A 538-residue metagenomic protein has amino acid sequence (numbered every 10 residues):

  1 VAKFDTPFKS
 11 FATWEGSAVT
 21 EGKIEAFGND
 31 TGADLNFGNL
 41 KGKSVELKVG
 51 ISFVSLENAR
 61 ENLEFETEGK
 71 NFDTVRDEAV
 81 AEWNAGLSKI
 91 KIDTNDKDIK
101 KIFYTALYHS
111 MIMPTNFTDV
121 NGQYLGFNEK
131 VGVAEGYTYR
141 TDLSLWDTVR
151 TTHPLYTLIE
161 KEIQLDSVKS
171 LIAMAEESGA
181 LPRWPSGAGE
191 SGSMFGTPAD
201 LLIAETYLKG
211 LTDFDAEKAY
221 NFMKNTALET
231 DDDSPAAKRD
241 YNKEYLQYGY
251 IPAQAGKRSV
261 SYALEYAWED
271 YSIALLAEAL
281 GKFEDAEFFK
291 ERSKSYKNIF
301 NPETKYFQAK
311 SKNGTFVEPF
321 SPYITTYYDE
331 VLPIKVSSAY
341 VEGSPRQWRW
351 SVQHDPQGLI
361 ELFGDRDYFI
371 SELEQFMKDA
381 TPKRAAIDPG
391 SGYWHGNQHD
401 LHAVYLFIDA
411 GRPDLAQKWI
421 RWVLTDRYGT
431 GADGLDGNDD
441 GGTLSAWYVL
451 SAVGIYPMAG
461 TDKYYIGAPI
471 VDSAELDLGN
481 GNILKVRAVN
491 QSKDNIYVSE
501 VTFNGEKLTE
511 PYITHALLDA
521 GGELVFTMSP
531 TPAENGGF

Functional and structural regions predicted by a protein language model:
V1-Y139, A173, A180-R183, T212-D213 (+3 more regions): Acidic/polar, glycine-enriched structural segments that form the non-catalytic walls/loops of the carbohydrate-binding
F27-G28, D93, T141-D142, V149-P154 (+3 more regions): A conserved hydrophobic secondary-structure block that centers on an alpha-helix together with its immediately flanking
N29-N36, L87-T94, R150-H153, S186-E190 (+3 more regions): Short alpha-helical segments and helix-capping/turn motifs at coil-helix boundaries
K41-K43, D414, I466-F538: Beta-rich accessory regions
Q123-L125, S167-A173, L181-S186, Y306-K312: Short, glycine/acidic-rich hinge or "gate" loops at secondary-structure transitions that mediate conformational
E135-R150, L158-I159, D200, G210-K485 (+2 more regions): Active-site core of glycosidic bond-cleaving carbohydrate-active enzymes
V149, D166-L171, G187-F195, T206 (+1 more regions): Mobile, glycine-rich extracellular loop/lid and propeptide segments that shape or gate substrate/ligand access
E177-I203: Conserved catalytic neighborhood of penicillin-recognizing serine enzymes
